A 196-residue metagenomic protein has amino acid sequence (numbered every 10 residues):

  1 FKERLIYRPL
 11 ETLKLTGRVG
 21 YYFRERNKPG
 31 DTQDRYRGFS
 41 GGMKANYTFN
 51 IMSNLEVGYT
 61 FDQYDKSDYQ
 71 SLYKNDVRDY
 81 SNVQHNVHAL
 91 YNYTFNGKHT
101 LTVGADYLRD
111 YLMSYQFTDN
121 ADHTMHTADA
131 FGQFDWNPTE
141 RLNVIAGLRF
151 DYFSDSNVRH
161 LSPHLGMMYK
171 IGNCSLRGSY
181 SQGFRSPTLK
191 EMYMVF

Functional and structural regions predicted by a protein language model:
F1-Q84: Flexible loop and strand-edge segments within Gram-negative outer membrane beta-barrel domains
K2, T12-G20, L55-Y69, T100-R109 (+3 more regions): Surface-exposed extracellular loop regions of Gram-negative outer-membrane beta-barrel proteins
E3-Y7, M43-Y47, A89-Y93, A130-W136 (+1 more regions): Residues on the lipid-exposed face of transmembrane beta-strands in outer-membrane beta-barrel proteins
R8-T12, T48-M52, T94-K98, L108 (+2 more regions): Outer-membrane beta-barrel channels and translocator barrels
R26-N27, L112-S114: A short acidic, helix-capping loop that chelates divalent metal ions and anchors anionic groups
D31-G38, N75-V83, D119-T127, F153-R159 (+1 more regions): Replace "Gram-negative outer membrane beta-barrel proteins" with "bacterial and organellar outer membrane beta-barrel
D65, Y111, S154-S156, H160 (+1 more regions): Surface-exposed extracellular loop regions of Gram-negative outer-membrane beta-barrel proteins, predominantly
K74, Y80-T94, T100-G104: Amphipathic, soluble alpha/beta structural segments
